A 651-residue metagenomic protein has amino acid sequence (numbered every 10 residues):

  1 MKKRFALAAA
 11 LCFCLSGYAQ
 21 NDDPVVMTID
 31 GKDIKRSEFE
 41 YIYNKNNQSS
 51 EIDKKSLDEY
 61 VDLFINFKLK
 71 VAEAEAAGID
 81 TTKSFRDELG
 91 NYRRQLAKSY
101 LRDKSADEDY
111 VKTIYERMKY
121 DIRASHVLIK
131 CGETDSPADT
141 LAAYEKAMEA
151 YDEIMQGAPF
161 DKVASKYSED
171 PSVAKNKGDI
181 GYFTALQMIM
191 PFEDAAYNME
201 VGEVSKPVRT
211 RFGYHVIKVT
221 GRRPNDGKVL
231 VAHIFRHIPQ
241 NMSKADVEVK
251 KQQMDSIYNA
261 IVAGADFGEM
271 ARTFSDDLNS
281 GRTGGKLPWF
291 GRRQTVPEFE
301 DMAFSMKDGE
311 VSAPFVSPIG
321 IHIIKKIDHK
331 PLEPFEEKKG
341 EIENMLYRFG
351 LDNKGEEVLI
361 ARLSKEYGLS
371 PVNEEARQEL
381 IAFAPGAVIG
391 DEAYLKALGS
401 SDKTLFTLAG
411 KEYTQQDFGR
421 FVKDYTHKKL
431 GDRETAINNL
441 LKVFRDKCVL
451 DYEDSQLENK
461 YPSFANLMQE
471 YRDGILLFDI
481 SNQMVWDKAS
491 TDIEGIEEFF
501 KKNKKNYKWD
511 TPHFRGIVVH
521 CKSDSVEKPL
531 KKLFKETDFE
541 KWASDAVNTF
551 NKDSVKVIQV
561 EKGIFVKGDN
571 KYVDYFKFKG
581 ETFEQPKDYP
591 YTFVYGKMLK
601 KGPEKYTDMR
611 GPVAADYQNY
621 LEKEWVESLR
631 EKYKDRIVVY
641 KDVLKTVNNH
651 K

Functional and structural regions predicted by a protein language model:
M1-P24, K645, K651: Bacterial Sec-dependent N-terminal signal peptides
N21-Y41: Short N-terminal segments immediately surrounding and downstream of signal-peptide cleavage
R36-E59, R86-L101, I114-Q156, S165-E193 (+12 more regions): Well-structured core secondary-structure elements of compact alpha/beta domains
A74: Phosphate/adenylate-binding glycine loop and adjacent helical scaffold
Q378-E392, K396, Q415: Conserved functional hotspot residues or short segments at active or partner-binding sites across diverse domains
